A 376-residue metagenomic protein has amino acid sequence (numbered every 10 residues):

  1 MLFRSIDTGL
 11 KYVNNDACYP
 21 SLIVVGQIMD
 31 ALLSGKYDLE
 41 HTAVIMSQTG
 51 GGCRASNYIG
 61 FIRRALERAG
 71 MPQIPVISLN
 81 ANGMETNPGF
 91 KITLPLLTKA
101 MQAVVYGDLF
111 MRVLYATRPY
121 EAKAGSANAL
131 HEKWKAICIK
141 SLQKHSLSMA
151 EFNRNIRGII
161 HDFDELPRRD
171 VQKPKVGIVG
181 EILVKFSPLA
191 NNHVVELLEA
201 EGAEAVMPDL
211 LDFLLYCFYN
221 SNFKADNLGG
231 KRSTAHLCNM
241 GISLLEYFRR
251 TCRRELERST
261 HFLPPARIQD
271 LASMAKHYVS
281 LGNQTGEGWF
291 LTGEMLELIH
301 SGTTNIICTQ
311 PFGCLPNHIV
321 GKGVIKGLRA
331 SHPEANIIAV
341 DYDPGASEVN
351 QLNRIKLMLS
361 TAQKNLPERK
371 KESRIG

Functional and structural regions predicted by a protein language model:
M1-G376: An N-terminal assembly and electron-transfer interface module characteristic of large anaerobic redox and radical
